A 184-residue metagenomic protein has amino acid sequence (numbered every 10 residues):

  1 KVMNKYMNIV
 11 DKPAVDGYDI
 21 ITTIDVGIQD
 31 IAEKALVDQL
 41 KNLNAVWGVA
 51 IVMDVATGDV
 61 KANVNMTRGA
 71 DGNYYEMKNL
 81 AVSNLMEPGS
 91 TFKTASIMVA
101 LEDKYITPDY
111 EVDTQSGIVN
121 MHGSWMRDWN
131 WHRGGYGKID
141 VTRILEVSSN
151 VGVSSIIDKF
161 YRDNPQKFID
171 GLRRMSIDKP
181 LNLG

Functional and structural regions predicted by a protein language model:
V2-D11, I24, G48-M86, M98-G184: Beta-lactam-recognizing serine transpeptidase/beta-lactamase-like catalytic domain environment
N4-G48: Conserved, well-ordered alpha-helix/loop/beta-strand core segments that scaffold catalytic motifs
S90: Short alpha-helical catalytic segment bearing the HExxH-like zincin motif of zinc-dependent metalloproteases
